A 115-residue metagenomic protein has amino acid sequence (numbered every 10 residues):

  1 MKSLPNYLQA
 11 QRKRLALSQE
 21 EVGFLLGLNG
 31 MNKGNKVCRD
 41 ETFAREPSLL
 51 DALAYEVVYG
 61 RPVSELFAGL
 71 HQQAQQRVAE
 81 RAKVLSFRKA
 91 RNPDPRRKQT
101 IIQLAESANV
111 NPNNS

Functional and structural regions predicted by a protein language model:
M1-L15, E106-N109, N113-S115: A short, Lys/Arg-rich alpha-helix, primarily the initiator
P5-G27, A79-A90: Short basic helix-loop element that most often maps to the first helix and adjoining turn of HTH DNA-binding modules
N6, L17, N32, P47-L50: Residue-level signal for the short linker/turn that defines the boundary of a DNA-recognition helix
L8, Q19-G23, G34-D40, L66: Conserved hydrophobic/aromatic packing and binding residues within compact polymer-binding modules
G27-P47: Recognition helix of helix-turn-helix/homeodomain-like DNA-binding domains that insert into the DNA major groove
S48-E65: DNA major-groove recognition helix of helix-turn-helix/homeodomain DNA-binding modules
V57, F67-S115: Short, charged recognition helix plus adjacent turn of helix-turn-helix-like nucleic-acid-binding domains
